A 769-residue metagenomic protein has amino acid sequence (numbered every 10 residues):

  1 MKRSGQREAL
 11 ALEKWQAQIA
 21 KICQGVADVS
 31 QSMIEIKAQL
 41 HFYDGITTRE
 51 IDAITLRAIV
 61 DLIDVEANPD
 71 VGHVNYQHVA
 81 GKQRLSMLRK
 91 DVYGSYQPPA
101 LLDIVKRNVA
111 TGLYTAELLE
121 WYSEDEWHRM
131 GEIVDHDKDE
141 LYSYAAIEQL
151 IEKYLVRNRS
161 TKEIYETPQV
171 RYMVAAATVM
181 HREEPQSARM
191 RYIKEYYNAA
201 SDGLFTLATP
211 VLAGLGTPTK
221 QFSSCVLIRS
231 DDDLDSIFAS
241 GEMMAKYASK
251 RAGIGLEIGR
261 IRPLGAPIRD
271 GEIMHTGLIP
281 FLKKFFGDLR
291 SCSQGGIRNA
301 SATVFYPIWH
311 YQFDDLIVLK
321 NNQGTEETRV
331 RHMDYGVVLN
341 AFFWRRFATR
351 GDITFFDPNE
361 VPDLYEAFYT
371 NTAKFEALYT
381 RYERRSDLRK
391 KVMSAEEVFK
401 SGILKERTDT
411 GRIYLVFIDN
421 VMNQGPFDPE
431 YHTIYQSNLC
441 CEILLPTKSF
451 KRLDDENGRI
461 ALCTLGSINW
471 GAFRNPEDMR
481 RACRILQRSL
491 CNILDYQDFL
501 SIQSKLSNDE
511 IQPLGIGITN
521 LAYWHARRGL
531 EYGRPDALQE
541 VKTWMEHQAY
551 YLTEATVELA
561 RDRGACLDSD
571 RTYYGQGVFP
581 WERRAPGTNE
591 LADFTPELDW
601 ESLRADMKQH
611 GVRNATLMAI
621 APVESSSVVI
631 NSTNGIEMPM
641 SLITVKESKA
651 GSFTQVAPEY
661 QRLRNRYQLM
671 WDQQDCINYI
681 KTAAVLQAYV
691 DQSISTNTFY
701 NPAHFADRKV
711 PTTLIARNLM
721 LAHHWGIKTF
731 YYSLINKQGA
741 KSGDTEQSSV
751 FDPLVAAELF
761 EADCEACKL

Functional and structural regions predicted by a protein language model:
Q6-L10, E163-E166, E184-R191, V211-T217 (+16 more regions): Alpha-helix capping and helix-loop boundary segments enriched in small/acidic/polar residues
Q24-A177, R191-Y197: Core nucleic-acid recognition elements
D70-V109, L339, V421-K451, L514 (+5 more regions): Terminal amphipathic helices with adjacent charged low-complexity linkers/tails
E126-D135, D139-L150, C440-K448, L490 (+5 more regions): Catalytic alpha/beta core of large soluble enzyme barrels
V156, R171, A175-R189, I193-F222 (+10 more regions): Function-dense linear segments that define catalytic or interfacial modules in macromolecule-processing proteins
D270-K284, R290-E396, K400, N492 (+1 more regions): Conserved catalytic alpha/beta cores of large enzymes that bind or transform nucleotide phosphates and polynucleotides
C483-K505, E531-V623, S695: Internal maturation/activation junctions in enzymes
A756-L769: Short acidic, low-complexity intrinsically disordered linear motifs used for protein-protein interactions
